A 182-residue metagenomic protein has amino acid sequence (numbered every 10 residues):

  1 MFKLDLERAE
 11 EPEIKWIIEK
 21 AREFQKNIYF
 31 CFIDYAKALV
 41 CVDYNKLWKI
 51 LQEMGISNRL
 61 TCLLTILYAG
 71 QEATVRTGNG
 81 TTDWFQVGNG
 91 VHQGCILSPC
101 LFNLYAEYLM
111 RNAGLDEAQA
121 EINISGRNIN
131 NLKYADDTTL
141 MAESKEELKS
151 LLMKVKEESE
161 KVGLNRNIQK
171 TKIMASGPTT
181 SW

Functional and structural regions predicted by a protein language model:
M1-W182: Nucleotidyl polymerases of mobile genetic elements and RNA viruses
